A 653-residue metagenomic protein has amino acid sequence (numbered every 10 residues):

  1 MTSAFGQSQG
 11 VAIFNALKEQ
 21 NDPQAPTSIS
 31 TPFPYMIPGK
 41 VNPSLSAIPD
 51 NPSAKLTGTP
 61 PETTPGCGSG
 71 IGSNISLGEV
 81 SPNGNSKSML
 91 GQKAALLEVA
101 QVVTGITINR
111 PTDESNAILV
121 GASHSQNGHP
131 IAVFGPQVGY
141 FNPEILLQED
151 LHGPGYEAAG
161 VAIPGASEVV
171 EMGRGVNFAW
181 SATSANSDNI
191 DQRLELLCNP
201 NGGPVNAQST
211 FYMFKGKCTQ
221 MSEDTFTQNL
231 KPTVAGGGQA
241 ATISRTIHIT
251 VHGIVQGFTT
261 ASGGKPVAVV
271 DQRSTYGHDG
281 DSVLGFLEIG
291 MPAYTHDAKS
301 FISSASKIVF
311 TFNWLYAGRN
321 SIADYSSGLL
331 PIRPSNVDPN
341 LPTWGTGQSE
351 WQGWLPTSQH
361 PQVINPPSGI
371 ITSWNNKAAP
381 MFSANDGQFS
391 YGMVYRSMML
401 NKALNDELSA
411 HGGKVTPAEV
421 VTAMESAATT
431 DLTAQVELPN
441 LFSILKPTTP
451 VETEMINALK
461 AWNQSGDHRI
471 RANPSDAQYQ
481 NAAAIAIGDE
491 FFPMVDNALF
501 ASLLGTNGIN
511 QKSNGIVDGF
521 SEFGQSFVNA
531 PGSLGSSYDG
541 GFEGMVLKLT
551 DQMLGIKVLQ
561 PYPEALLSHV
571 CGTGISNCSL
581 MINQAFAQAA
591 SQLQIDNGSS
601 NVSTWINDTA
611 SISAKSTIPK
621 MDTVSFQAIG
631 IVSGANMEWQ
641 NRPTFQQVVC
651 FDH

Functional and structural regions predicted by a protein language model:
M1-I131, P136-G139, G153-P154, G160-V161 (+1 more regions): Substrate-recognition/specificity elements adjacent to catalytic centers across diverse enzyme folds
T2-F5, V11-L17, Q24, T31-P34 (+8 more regions): Short, solvent-exposed loop/turn and secondary-structure capping segments
P32-F33, V41-S86, Q92, L96 (+7 more regions): Surface-exposed intrinsically disordered loops and tails
V99-V102, L119, S123, P136-G139 (+15 more regions): Generic, well-ordered alpha-helical scaffold segments in large soluble proteins
L151-E168, M172-N177, A182-Q348: Glycine- and hydrophobic-rich flexible loops that cap the catalytic core of alpha/beta enzyme folds
F310-E407, A483, I487, F491 (+2 more regions): Hydrophobic alpha-helical segments
N385-E454, G544-H653: Terminal end segments
A477-V570: Charged, long alpha-helical assembly modules
